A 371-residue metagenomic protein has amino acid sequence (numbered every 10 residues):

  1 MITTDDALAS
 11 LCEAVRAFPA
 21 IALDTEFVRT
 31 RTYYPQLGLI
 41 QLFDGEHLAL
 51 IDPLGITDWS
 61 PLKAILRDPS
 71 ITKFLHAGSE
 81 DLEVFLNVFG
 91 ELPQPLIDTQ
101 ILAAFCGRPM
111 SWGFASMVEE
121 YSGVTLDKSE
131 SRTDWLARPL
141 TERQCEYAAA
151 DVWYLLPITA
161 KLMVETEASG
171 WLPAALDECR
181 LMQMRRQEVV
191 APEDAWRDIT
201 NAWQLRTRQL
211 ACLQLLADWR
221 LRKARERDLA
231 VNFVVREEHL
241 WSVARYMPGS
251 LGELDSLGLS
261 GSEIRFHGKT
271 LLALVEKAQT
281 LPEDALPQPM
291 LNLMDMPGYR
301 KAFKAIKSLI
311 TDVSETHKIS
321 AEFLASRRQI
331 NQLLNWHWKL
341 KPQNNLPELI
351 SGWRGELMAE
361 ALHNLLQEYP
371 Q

Functional and structural regions predicted by a protein language model:
I2-A7, R16-L23, V28-E165: Conserved DEDDh/DEDDy metal-dependent 3′-5′ exonuclease domain
E142, L162-Q371: Accessory DNA-binding and partner-docking regions appended to nucleic-acid-acting proteins, especially the terminal
